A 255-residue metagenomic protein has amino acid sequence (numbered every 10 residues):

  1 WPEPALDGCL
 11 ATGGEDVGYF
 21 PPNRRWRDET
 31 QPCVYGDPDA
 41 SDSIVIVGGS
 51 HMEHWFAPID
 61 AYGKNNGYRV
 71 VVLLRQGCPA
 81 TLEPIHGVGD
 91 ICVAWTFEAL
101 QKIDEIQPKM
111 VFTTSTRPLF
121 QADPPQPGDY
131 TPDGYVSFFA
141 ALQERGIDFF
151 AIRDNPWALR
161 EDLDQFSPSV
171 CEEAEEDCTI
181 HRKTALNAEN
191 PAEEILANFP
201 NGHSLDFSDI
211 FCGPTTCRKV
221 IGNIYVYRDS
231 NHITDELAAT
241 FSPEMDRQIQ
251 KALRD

Functional and structural regions predicted by a protein language model:
W1-D255: Extracellular/periplasmic envelope-modification machinery, especially enzymes that add or remove acyl/ester groups on
